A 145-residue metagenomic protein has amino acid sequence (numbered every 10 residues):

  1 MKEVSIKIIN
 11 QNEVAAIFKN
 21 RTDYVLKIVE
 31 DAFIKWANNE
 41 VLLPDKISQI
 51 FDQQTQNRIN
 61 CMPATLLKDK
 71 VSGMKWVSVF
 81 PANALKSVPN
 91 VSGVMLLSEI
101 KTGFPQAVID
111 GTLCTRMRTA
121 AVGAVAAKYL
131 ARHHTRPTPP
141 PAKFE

Functional and structural regions predicted by a protein language model:
M1-R118, V122-A124: N-terminal ligand-binding/catalytic initiation module
G123, H133-E145: Glycine-rich adenosine-cofactor-binding loop
K128-A131: Glycine- and Gly-Pro-enriched alpha-helical subdomains that act as flexible, kink-prone "lid/hinge" or packing modules
